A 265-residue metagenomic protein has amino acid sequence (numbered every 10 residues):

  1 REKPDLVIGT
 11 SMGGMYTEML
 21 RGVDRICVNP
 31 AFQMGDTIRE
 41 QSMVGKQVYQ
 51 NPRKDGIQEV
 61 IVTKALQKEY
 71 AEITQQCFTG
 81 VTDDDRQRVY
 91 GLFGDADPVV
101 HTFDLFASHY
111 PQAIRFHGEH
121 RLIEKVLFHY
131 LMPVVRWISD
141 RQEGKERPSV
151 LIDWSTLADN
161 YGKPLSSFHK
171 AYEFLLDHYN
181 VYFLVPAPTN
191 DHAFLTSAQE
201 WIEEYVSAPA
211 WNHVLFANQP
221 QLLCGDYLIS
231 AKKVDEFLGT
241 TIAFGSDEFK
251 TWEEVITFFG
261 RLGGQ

Functional and structural regions predicted by a protein language model:
R1-E2: Active-site catalytic motif of lipid deacylating hydrolases and related acyltransferases
V7-E18: Gly/Ala-rich beta-loop-alpha elbow adjacent to hydrolase catalytic centers
D24-I138: The alpha/beta-hydrolase serine catalytic core
Q142, H192-Q265: C-terminal cap/substrate-recognition subdomain and adjoining C-terminal extension of metal-dependent phosphatase-like
E143-K163: Asp-based phosphoryl-transfer active-site loop
A158-F183: Short, acidic loop-to-helix structural element flanking the phosphoryl-transfer center in phosphate-processing enzymes
V185-H192: Short histidine/acidic/glycine/proline-rich micro-motifs that form metal- and phosphate-coordinating active-site loops
